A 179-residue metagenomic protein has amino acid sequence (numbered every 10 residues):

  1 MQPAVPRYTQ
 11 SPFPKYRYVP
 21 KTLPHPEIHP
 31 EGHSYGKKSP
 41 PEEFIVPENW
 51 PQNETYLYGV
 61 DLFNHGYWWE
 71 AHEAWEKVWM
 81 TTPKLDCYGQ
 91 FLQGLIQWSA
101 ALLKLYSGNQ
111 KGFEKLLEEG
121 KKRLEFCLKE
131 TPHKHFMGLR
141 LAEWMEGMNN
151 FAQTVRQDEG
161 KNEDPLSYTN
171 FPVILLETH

Functional and structural regions predicted by a protein language model:
M1-E70, W75-T82, F126-H179: N-terminal alpha-helical interaction modules that lie
N49, K84, G89-F91: Residue signature of alpha-solenoid helical repeat architecture, marking inter-repeat boundaries and helix-start
W69-E70, G89, K111-K115: Short, solvent-exposed positions on alpha-helices
G94, K104, G120-R123: Alpha-helical protein-protein interaction scaffolds
N109-K129: TPR/TPR-like (Sel1-like) alpha-helical repeat modules
